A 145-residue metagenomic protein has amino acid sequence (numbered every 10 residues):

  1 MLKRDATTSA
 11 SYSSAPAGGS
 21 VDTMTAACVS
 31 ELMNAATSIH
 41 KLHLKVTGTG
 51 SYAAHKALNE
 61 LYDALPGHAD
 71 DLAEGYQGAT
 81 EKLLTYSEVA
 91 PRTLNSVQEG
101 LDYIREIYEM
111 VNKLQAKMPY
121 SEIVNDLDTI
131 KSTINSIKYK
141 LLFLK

Functional and structural regions predicted by a protein language model:
M1-A27, N125: Charge-dense, intrinsically disordered terminal/linker segments
A17-A35, T93-G100: Disorder-to-helix initiation segments
A35-E60, Q115-Y120: Helix-loop segments that flank and shape redox-cofactor active sites
K41, K45-G48, E74, G78 (+3 more regions): Heptad-repeat coiled-coil alpha-helices
Y52-L84: Conserved alpha-helical segments that form or flank metal/cofactor-binding pockets of metalloenzymes
H68-Y76, S136-K145: Amphipathic alpha-helical coiled-coil segments
E88-L142: Acidic/histidine-rich alpha-helical segments that form the ligand environment of transition-metal centers
